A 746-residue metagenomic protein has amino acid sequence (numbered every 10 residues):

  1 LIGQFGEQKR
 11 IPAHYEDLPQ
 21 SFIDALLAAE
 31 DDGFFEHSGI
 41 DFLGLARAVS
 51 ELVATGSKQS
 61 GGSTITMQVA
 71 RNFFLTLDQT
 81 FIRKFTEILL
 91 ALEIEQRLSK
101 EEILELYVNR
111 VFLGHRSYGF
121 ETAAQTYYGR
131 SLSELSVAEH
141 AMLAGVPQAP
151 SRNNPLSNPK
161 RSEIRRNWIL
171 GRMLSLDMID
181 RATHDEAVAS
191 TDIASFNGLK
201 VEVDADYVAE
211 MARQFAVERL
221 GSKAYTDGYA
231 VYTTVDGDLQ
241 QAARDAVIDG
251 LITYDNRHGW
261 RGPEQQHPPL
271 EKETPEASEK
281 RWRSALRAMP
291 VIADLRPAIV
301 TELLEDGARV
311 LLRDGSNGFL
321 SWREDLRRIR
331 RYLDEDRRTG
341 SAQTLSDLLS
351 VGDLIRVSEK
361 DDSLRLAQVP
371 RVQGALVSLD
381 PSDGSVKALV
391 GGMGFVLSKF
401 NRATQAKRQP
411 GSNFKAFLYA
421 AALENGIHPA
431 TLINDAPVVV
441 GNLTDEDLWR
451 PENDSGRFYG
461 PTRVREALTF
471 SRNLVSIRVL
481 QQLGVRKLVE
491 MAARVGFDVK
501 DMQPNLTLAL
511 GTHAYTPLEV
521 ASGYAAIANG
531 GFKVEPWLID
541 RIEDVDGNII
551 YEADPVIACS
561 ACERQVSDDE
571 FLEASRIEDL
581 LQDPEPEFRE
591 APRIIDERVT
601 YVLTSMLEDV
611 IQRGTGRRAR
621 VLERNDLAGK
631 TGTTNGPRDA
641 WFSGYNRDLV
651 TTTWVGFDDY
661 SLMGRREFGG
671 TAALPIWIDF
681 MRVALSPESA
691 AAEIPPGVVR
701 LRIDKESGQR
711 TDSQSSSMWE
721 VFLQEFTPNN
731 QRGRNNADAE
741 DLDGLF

Functional and structural regions predicted by a protein language model:
L1, L18, L135, R296-L312 (+3 more regions): A short, well-structured edge-of-sheet supersecondary motif
L26-L27, M173, A243, E305 (+7 more regions): Active-site SXXK
G33-E36, L52-R313, V479, E490-R494 (+3 more regions): Non-catalytic, structured segments within soluble enzyme domains
F35-L45, Y118-E121, D180-D185, F400 (+3 more regions): Short, well-structured active-site flanking segments
L52-Q79, S133, K200-D204, S382 (+3 more regions): Conserved catalytic neighborhood of penicillin-recognizing serine enzymes
S136, G250-G262, L286-L295, S341-D380 (+2 more regions): Beta-lactamase-like hydrolase cores
I193-G198, P268-K280, E302-D306, R313-G315 (+8 more regions): Soluble, non-transmembrane domains of envelope/secretory-pathway proteins that act on or interact with carbohydrate
E446-E452, G484-S522: Mid-domain, small-residue-enriched loop/turn segments at the edges of structured enzyme/sensor domains
